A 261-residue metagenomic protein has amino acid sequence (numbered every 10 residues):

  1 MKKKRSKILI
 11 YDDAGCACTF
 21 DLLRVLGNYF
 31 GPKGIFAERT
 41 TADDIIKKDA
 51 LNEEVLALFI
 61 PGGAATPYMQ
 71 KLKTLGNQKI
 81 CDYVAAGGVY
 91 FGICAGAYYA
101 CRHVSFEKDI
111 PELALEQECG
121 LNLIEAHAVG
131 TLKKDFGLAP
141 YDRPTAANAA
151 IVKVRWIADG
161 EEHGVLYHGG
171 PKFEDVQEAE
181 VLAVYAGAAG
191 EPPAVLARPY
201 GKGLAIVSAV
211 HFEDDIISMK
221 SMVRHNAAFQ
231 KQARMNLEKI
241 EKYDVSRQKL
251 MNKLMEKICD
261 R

Functional and structural regions predicted by a protein language model:
K2-I8: Extreme N-terminal starter segment of soluble prokaryotic enzymes
L9-Y11, S208: Short hydrophobic segments within beta-strands
G15-S105: Helical hinge/lid and interdomain linker segments adjacent to catalytic or ligand-binding clefts that mediate domain
L23, G27, N77-C81, G170-P171 (+3 more regions): Short amphipathic alpha-helical segments and helix-helix/interface helices
R39-I60, T66-P67, F91, A95 (+6 more regions): Membrane-interface amphipathic segments in extracytoplasmic regions
T66, Q70-I151: A glycine-rich, often tryptophan-bearing local segment used as a flexible ligand/cofactor-contacting loop or short
C81, G203-L204, V210-R261: Extracellular ligand-binding/catalytic regions of CAZymes and related secreted enzymes and adhesion modules
A139-S218: Catalytic beta-strand/loop cores that center a nucleophilic Ser/Cys/Thr and support acyl-enzyme chemistry
